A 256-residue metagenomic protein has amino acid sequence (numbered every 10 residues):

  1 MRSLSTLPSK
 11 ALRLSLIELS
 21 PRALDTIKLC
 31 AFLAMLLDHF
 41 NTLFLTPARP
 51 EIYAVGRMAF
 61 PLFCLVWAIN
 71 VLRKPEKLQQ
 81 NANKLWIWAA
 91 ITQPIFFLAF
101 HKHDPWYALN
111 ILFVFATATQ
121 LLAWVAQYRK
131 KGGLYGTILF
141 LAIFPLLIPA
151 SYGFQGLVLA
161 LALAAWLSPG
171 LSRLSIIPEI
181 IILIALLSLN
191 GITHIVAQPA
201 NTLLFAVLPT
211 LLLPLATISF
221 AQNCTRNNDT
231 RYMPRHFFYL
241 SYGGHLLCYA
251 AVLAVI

Functional and structural regions predicted by a protein language model:
M1-I256: Alpha-helical transmembrane segments and their immediate juxtamembrane cytosolic regions
